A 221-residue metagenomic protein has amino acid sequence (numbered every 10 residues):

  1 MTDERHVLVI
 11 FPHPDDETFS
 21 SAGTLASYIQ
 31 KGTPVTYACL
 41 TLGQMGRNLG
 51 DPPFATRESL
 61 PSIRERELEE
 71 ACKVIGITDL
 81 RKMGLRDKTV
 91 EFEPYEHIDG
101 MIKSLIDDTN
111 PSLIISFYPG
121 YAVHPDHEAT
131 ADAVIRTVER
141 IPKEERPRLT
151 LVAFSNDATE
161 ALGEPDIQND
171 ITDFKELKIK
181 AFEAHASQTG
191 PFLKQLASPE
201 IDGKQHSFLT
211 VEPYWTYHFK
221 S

Functional and structural regions predicted by a protein language model:
M1-L8, K31, D79, K88 (+1 more regions): Metal-dependent de-N-acetylase/amidase catalytic core
M1-T109, E139-E145: Active-site rim/loop-helix segments in enzyme catalytic domains that contact anionic ligands
